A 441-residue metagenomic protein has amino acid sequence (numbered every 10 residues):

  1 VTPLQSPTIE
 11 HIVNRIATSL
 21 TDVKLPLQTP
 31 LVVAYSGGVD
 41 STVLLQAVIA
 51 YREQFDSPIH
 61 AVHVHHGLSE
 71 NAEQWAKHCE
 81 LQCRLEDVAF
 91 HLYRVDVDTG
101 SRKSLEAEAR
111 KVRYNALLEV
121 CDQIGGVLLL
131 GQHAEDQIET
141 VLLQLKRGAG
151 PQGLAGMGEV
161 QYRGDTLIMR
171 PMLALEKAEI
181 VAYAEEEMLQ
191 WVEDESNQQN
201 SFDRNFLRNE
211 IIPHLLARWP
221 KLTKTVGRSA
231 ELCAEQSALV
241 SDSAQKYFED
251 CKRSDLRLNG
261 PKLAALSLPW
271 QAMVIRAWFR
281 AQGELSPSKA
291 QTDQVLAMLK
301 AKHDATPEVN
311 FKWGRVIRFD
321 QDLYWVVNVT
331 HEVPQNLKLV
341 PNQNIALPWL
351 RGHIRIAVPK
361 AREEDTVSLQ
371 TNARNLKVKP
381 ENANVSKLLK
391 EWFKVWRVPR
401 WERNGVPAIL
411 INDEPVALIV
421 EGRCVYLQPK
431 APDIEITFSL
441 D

Functional and structural regions predicted by a protein language model:
T2-P213, D242: Core alpha/beta nucleotide-donor-binding catalytic domains of modification enzymes
I9-V39, H60, V95-T99, V112 (+2 more regions): AMP-forming adenylation/ATP pyrophosphatase catalytic core
V120-I124, R218, Q282: Alpha-helical structural context
Q190-V192, K221-V226, V240: Short, structured loop/turn "capping" segments at alpha-beta junctions
E210, H214-T223: Conserved anion/nucleotide-ligand pocket segment
